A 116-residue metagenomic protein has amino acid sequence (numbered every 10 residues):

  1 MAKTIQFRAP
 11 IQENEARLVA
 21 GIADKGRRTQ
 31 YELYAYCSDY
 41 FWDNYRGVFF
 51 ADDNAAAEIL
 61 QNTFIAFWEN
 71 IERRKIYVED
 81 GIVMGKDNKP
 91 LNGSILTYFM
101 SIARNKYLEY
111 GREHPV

Functional and structural regions predicted by a protein language model:
I5-F7: Short hydrophobic short-linear motifs embedded in intrinsically disordered terminal tails or helical linkers
Q12-A16: Acidic, Ser/Thr- and Pro/Gly-rich low-complexity regulatory segments
A20-N44, N54, P90: A short, charge-rich alpha-helical start-of-domain segment used by transcription regulators
N44, A66, K106-Y110: Short alpha-helical functional segments enriched in proximate histidine and acidic residues
E58-I65, E69, P90-N105: Structural recognition of an alpha-helix C-terminal capping motif at a helix-to-coil junction
E72-Y77, M100-V116: Arg/Lys-rich amphipathic alpha helix in sigma70-family domain 2
Y77-P90: Intrinsically disordered, low-complexity Ser/Thr- and acidic-rich flexible linkers and loops, especially at boundaries
